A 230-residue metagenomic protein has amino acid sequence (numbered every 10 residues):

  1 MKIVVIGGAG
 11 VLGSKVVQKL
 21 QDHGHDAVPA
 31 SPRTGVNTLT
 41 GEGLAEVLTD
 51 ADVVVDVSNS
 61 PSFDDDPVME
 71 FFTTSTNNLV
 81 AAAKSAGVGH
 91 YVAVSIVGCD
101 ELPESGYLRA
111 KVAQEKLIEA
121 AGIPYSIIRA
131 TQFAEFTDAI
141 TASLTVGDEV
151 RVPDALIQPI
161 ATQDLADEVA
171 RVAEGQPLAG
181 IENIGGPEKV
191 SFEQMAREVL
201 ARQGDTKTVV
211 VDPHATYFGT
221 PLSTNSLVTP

Functional and structural regions predicted by a protein language model:
M1-G24: N-terminal Rossmann NAD(P)H-binding glycine-rich loop of SDR-like oxidoreductase domains
I6, M69-T73, P103-V112, A155-Q163 (+1 more regions): Short-chain dehydrogenase/reductase
L12, V54, L165-V169, I184 (+1 more regions): Non-catalytic, hydrophobic alpha-helical segments
D22-A86, V97-P103: NAD(P)H-binding glycine-rich loop region in Rossmannoid oxidoreductase-like domains and their noncatalytic homologs
G87-H90, S95, E101, A113-F136 (+2 more regions): Conserved beta-loop-beta element that borders a ligand/cofactor-binding pocket
S126, A139-I160, D164, N183: A conserved pocket-lining segment of Rossmann-fold NAD(P)-dependent short-chain dehydrogenase/reductase
E135-T145, V172-E182, E188, D205-K207: Glycine/proline-rich active-site loop of Rossmann-fold NAD(P)-dependent oxidoreductases
L200-P230: A hydrophobic C-terminal alpha-helical subdomain
